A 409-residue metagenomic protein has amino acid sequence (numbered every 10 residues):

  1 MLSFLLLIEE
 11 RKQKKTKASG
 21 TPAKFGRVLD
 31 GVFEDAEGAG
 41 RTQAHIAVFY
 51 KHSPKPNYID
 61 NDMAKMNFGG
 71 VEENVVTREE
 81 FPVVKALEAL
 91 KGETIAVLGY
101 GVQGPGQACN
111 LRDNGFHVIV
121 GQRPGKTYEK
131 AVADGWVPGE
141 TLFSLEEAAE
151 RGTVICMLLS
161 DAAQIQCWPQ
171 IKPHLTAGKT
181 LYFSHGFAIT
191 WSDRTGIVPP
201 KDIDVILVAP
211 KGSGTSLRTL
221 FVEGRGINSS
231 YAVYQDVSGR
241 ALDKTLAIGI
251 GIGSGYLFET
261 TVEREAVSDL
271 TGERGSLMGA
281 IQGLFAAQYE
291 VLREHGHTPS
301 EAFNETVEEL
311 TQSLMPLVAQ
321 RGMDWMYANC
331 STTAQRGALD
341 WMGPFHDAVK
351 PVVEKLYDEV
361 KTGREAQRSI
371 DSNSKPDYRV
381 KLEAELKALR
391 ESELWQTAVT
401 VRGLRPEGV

Functional and structural regions predicted by a protein language model:
E10-R11, R27: Glycine-biased, low-complexity coil/linker segments
K12-T16: Polybasic, lysine-rich low-complexity intrinsically disordered segments
D35, F49-F68, E73-E79, E294-V409: NAD(P)-dependent Rossmann-like dehydrogenase/reductase catalytic/cofactor-binding core
Y58, D62-G139: NAD(P)+-binding Rossmann beta1-loop-alpha1 motif at the extreme N-terminus of oxidoreductases
R123, G139-I189, P199-V208: Rossmann-like NAD(P)-binding element
Y182-R274: Rossmann-fold dinucleotide-binding core
G239-E294, S300-V318: Active-site-proximal catalytic alpha-helix in oxidoreductases
